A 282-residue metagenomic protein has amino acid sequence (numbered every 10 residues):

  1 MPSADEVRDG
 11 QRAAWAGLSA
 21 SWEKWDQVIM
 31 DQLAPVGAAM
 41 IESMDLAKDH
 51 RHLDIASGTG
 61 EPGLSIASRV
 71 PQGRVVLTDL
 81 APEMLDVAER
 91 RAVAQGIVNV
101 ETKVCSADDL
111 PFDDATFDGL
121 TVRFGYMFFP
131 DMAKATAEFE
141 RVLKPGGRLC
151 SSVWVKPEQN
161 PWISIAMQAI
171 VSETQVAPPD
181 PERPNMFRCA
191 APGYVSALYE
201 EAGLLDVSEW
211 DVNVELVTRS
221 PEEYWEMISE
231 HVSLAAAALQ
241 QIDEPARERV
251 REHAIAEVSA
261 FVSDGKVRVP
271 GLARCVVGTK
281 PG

Functional and structural regions predicted by a protein language model:
P2-A14, S21, W25-L33, T59-E61 (+1 more regions): Conserved Class I S-adenosyl-L-methionine
D31-H50, S65: Conserved alpha-helix/loop element of class I SAM-dependent methyltransferases that forms part of the SAM/SAH-binding
M44-L46, R69-V70, T136, L143: A generic alpha-to-beta junction signature in SAM-dependent methyltransferases
R51-L110, G119, K134: Class I SAM-dependent methyltransferase SAM/SAH-binding core
L53, T116-F124, A273-C275: Short SAM/SAH-binding signature in class I
V70, A92, I170, Y199 (+2 more regions): Conserved hydrophobic residues forming the short capping helix/wall of the S-adenosyl-L-methionine
D118-A133, V155: A short SAM/SAH-binding and catalytic strip from SAM-dependent methyltransferases
A133-K134, E140, K144-R219: Conserved catalytic/acceptor-binding region of the Class I
